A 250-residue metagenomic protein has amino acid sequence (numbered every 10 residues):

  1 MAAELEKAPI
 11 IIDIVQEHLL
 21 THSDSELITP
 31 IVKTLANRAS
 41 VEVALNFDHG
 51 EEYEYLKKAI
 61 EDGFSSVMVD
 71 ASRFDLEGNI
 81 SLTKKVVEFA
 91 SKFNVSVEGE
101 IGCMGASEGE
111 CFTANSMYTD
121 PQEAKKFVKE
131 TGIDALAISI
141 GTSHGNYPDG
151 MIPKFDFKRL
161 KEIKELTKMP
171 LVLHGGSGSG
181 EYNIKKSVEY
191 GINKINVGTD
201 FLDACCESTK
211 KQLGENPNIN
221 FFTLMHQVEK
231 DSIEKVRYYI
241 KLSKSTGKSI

Functional and structural regions predicted by a protein language model:
M1-H18, S25-E42, H49-M169, E181-V197 (+3 more regions): Alpha/beta enzyme core
I14-Q16, L20, F222-M225: Short secondary-structure junction/hinge motifs that connect adjacent elements
H22, R73, H226, K230: Charge-dense, low-complexity intrinsically disordered segments
L173-G175: Thr-Gly-centered strand-to-loop micro-motif
K210-I250: Extended, intrinsically disordered, low-complexity segments
